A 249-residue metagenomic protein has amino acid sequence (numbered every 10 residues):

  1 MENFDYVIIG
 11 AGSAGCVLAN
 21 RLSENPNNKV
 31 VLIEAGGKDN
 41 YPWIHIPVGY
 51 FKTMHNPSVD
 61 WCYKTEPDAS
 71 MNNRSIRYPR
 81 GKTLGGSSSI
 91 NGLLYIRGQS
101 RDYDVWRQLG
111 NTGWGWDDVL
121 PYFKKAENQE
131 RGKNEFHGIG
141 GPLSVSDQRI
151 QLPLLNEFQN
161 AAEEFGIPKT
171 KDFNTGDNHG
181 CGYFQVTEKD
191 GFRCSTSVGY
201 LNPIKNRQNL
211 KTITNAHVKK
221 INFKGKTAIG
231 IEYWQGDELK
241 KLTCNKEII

Functional and structural regions predicted by a protein language model:
M1-K124: N-terminal glycine-rich phosphate/pyrophosphate-binding loop and immediately adjacent elements
E2-F4, D237-E247: Core beta-strand elements of the Rossmann-like FAD/NAD(P) dinucleotide-binding domain in flavoenzyme oxidoreductases
A11-S13, A35-K38, H217-V218, G236 (+1 more regions): An acidic- and aromatic-residue-enriched active-site/binding cleft used to recognize and process polar
L22-N25, N202-N206, K241: A short acidic-Thr-Gly-centered motif at the start of a beta-strand
V30, K211, K241: Hydrophobic "anchor" residues on beta-strands that sit immediately upstream of conserved functional sites
G85, W234-E238: Short strand-coil-strand connectors
R107-A228, W234: Conserved redox-cofactor binding core of oxidoreductases
